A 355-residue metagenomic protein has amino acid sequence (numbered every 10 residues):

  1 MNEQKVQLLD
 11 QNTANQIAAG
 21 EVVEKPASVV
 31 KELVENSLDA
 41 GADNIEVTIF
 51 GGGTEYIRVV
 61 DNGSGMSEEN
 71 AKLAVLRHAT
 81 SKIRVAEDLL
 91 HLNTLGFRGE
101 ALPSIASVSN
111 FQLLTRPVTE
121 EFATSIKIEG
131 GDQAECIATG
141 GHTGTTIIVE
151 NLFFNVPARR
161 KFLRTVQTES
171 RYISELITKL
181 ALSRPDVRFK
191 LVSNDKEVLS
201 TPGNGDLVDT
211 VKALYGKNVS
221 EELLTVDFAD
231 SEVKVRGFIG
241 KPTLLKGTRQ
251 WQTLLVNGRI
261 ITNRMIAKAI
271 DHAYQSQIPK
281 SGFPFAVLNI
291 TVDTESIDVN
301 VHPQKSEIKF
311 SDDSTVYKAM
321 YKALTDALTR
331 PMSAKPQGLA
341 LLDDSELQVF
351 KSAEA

Functional and structural regions predicted by a protein language model:
N2-A355: N-terminal phosphate-binding caps/lids of nucleotide- and nucleic-acid-binding domains
